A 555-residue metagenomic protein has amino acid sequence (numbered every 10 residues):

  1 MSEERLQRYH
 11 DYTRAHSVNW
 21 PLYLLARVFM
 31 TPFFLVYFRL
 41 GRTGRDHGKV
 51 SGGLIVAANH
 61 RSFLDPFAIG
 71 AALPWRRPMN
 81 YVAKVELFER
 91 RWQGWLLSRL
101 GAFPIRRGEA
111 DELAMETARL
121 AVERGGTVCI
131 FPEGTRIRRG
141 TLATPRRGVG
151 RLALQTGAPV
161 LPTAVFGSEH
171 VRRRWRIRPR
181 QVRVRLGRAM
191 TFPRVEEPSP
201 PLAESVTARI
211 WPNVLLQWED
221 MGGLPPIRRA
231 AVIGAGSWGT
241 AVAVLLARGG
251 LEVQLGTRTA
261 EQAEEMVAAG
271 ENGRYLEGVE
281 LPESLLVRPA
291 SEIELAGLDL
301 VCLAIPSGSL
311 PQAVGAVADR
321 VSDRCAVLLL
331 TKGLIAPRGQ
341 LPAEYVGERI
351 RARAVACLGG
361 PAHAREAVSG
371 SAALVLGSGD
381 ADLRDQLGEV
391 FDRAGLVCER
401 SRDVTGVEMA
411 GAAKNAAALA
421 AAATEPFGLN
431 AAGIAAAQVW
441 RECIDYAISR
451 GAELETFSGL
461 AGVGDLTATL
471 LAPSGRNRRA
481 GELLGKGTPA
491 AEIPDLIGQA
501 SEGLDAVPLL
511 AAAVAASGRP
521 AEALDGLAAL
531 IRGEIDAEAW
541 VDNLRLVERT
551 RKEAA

Functional and structural regions predicted by a protein language model:
M1-P21, L113-P226: Non-catalytic C-terminal accessory region of glycerolipid acyltransferases and related lyso-lipid remodeling enzymes
S2-D46, R91-L100: A transmembrane-helix-recognition feature enriched in membrane-embedded lipid enzymes and envelope glyco-/phospholipid
G48-E109: Catalytic core of membrane glycerolipid acyltransferases/transacylases, capturing the structured, soluble-facing
P225-V279, R288: NAD(P)+-binding Rossmann beta1-loop-alpha1 motif at the extreme N-terminus of oxidoreductases
L281-S371, L387-E389: Rossmann-like NAD(P)(H) cofactor-binding subdomain of soluble oxidoreductases
R320, Y345-R353, S371-T456: Internal alpha-helical scaffold of NAD(P)-dependent oxidoreductase catalytic cores
K414, A421-A422, L429, I448-G462 (+1 more regions): NAD(P)-dependent Rossmann-like dehydrogenase/reductase catalytic/cofactor-binding core
